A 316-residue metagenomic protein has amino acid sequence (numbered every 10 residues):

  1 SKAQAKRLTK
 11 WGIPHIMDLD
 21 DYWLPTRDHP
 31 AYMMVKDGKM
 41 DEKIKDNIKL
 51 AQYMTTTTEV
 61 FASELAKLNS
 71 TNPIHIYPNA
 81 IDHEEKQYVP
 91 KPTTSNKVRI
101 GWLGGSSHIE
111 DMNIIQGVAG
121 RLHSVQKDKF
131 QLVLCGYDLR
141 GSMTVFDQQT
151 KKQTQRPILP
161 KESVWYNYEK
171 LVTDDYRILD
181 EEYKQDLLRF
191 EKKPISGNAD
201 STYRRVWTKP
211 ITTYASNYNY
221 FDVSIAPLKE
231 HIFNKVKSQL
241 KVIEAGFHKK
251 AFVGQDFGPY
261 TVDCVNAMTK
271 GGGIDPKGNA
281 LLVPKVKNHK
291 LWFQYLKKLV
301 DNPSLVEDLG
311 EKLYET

Functional and structural regions predicted by a protein language model:
S1-G12, M112-I114, E244: An aromatic- and histidine-rich active-site surface loop
K6-K10, V35-M54: Membrane-proximal helix-turn-helix segments that form the acceptor-binding/catalytic region of lipid-linked
M17-D41, T71-N72, E84, S95-N96 (+2 more regions): Acceptor-binding helix/loop patch of EC 2.4 sugar-transfer enzymes, predominantly nucleotide-sugar-dependent
K49-Y88: Donor nucleotide-sugar binding/catalytic pocket of nucleotide-sugar-dependent glycosyltransferases
A80-N219: Conserved catalytic-core segment of nucleotide-activated headgroup transferases in glycan assembly
E110, S201-Y203, W207-F247, V253-G273: Nucleotide-sugar-dependent
T261-K297: Change "using UDP/GDP/dTDP sugars" to "using nucleotide sugars
Q294, K298, L305-T316: A short, well-ordered alpha-helix in the C-terminal region of glycosyltransferases
